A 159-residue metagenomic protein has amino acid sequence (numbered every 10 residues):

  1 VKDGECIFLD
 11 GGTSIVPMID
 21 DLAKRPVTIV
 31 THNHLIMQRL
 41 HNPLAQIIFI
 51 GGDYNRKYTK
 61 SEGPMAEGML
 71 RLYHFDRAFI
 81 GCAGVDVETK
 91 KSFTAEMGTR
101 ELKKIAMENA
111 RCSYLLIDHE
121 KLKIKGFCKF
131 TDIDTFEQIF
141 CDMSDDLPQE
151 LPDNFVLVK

Functional and structural regions predicted by a protein language model:
V1-C6, D10: Glycine/small-residue-rich loop that forms an oxyanion/phosphate-binding "nest" at active or ligand-binding sites
F8, I29, A95: Conserved SAM-binding loop
L9-D10, T31, C141: Short beta-strand scaffold positions
T13-V16: Gly/Ser/Thr-rich loops at beta-strand to alpha-helix junctions that form or flank small-molecule/cofactor-binding
I19-D20, H41: A short local structural element in Rossmann-fold oxidoreductases
D21-T28: Conserved S-adenosyl-L-methionine
L35-K159: Conserved phosphate- and dinucleotide-binding cores of soluble alpha/beta proteins, encompassing both enzyme active
